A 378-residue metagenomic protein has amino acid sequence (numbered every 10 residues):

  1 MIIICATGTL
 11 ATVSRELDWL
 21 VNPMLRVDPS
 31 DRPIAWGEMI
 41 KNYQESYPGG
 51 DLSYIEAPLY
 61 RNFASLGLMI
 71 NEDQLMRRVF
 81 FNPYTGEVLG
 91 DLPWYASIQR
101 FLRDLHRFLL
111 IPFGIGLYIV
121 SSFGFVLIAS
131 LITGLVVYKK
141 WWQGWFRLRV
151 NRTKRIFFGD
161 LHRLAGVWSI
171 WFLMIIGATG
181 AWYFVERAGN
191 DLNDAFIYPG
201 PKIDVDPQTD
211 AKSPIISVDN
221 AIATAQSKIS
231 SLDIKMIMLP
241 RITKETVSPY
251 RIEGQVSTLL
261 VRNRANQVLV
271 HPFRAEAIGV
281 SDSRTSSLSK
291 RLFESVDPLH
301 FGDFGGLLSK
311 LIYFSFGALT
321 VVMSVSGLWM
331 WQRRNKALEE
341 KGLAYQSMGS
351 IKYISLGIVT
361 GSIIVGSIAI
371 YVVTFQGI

Functional and structural regions predicted by a protein language model:
M1-I378: Conserved histidines in hydrophobic membrane contexts and catalytic metal-binding motifs
